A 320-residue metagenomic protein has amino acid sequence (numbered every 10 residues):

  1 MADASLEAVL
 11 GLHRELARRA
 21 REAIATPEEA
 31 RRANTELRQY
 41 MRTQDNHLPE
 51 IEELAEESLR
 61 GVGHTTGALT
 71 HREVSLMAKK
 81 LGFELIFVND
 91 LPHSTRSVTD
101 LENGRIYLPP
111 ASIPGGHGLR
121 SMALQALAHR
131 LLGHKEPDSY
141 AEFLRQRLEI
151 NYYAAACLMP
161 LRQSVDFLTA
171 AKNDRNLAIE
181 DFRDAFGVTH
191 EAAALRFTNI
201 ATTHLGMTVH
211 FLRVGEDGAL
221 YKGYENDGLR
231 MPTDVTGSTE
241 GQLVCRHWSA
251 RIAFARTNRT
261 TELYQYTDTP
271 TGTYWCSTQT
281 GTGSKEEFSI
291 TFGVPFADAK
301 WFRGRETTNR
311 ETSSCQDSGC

Functional and structural regions predicted by a protein language model:
M1-C320: Short juxta-domain linker segments that transition from a proline/glycine-rich, charged coil into a short amphipathic
